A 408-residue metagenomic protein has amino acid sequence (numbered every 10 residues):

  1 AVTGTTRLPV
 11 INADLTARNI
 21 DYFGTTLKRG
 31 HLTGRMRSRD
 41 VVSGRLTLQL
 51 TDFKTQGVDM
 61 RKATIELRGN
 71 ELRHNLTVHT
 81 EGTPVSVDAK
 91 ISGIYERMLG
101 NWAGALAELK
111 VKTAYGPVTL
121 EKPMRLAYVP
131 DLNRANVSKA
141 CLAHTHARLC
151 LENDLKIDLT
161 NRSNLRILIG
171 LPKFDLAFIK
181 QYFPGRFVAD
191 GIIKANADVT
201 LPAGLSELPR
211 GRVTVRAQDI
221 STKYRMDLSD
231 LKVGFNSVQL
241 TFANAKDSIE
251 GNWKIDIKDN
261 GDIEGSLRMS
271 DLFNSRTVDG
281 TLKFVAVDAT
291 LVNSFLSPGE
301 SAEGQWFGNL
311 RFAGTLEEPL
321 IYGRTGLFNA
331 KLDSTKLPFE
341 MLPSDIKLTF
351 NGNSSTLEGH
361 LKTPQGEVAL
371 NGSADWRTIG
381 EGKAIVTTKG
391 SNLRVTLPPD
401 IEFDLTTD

Functional and structural regions predicted by a protein language model:
A1-R311, L316-T407: Interface amphipathic segments
